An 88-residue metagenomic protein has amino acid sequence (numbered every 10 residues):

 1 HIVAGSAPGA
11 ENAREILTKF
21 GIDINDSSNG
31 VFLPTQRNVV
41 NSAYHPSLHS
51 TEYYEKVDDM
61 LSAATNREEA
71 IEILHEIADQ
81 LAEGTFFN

Functional and structural regions predicted by a protein language model:
I2-N88: Catalytic toxin/effector domains delivered as secreted proteins or via bacterial secretion systems
